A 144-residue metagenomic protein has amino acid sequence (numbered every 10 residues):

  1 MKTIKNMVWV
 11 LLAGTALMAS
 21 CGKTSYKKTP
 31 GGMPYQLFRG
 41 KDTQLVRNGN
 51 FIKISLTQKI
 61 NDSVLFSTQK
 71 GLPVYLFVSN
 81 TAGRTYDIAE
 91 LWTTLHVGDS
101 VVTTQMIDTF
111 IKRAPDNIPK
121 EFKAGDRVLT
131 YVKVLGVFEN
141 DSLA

Functional and structural regions predicted by a protein language model:
M1-W9: Bacterial N-terminal signal peptides that target proteins for export
W9-A16: Bacterial N-terminal signal peptides
M18-S20: C-terminal motif of bacterial Sec signal peptides marking the signal peptidase cleavage site
G22-T24: Bacterial signal peptide processing site
P30-K41, N48-V64, I88, W92-I118 (+1 more regions): FKBP-type peptidyl-prolyl cis-trans isomerase
V64-H96: Glycine-rich strand-loop-strand elements at beta-sheet edges
S142-A144: Short, intrinsically disordered, charge-balanced linker/junction segments flanking boundaries in proteins
